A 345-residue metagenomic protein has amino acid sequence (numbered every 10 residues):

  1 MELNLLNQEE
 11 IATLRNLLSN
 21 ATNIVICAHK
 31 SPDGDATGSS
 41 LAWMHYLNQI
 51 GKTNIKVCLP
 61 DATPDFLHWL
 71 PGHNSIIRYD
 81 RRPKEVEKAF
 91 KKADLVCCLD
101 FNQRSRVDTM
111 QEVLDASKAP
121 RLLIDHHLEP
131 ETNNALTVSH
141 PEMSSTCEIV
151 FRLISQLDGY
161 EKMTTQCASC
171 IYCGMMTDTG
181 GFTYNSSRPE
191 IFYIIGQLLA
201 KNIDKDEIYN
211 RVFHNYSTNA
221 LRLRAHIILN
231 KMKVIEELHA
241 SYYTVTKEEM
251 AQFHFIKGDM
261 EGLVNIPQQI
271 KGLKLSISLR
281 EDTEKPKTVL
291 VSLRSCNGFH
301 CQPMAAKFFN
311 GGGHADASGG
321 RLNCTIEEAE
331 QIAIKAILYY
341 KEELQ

Functional and structural regions predicted by a protein language model:
E2-K30, G38-P71, R78, K84-E87 (+2 more regions): Hydrophobic helix-and-loop "lid/oligomerization" segment in the mid-to-C-terminal part of catalytic domains
C27, S31, C98, L123-I124 (+1 more regions): Generic enzyme active-site microenvironment
S31-P32, F101-R104, H127-E129, K247-E248 (+1 more regions): Short glycine-rich anion-binding loops that position phosphate/pyrophosphate groups of nucleotides and phosphorylated
G34-S40, R104-D108: Short glycine/serine/threonine-rich phosphate/pyrophosphate-binding segments that cradle anionic phosphate groups
W43-M44, V113-A116, S139-H140, Y193: Glycine-rich, phosphate-binding/catalytic loops in enzymes
H73-I76, A116, S139-E142, S295: Short, hinge-like loop/turn segments at secondary-structure boundaries
I77-L136: Active-site cofactor/cluster-binding pocket
I124-I194: Short alpha-helices
